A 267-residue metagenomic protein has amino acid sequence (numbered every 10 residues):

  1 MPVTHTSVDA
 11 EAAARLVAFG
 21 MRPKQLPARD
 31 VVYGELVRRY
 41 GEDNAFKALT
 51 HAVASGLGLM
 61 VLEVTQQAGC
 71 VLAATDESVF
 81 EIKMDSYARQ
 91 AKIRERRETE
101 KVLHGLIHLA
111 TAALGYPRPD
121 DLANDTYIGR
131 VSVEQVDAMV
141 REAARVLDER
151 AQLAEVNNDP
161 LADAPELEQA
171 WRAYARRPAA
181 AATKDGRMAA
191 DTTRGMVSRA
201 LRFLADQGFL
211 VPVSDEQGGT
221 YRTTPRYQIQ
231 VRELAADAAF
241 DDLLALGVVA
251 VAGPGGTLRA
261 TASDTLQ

Functional and structural regions predicted by a protein language model:
M1-P119: Eukaryotic partner-binding/assembly regions in large regulatory complexes
E42-L49, A189-D206: Short amphipathic alpha-helical interaction segments
A54-T65, L201-Q217: A short, conserved structural fragment
L72-S78, E216-F240: Short, cationic-aromatic polyanion-contact patches
K83-Y87, Y174-G186, R226-Q267: Short, amphipathic alpha-helical interaction segments positioned at domain boundaries
E100-M139, E155: Positively charged, polyanion-binding regions of nucleic-acid-associated proteins
V131-D148, P165-R177: DNA-recognition alpha helix
A154-D191: Exoplasmic/lumenal beta-rich domain surfaces
